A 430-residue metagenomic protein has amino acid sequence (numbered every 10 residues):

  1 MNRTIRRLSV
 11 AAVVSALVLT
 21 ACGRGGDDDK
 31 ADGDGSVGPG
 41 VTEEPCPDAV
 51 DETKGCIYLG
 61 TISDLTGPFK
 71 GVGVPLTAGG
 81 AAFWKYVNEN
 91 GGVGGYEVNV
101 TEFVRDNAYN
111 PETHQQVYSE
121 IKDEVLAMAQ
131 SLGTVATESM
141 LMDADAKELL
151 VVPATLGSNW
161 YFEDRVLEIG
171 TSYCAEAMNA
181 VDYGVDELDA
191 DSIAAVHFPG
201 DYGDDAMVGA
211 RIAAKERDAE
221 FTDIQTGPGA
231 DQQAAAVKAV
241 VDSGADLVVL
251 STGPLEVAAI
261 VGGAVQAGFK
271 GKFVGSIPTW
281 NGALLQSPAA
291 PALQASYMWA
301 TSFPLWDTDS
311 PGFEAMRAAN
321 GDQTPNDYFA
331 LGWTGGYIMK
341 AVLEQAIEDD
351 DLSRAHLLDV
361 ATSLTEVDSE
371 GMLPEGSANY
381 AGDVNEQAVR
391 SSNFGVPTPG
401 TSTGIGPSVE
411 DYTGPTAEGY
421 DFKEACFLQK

Functional and structural regions predicted by a protein language model:
C22-D34: Bacterial lipoprotein signal-peptidase II cleavage site
D28, E44-P45, G71-A78, N90-Y161 (+2 more regions): Beta-alpha junction/loop-to-helix N-cap segments that form part of ligand/metal-binding clefts
S36-A81, F103-P111, L132-G133, V196-D204 (+1 more regions): Extracytoplasmic "Venus flytrap"
L59, G79-V100, K215-A219: Signal peptide-proximal N-terminal region of secreted/periplasmic/extracellular or secretory-lumen proteins
I121-T134, V151-A154, A194-H197, G244-P254 (+3 more regions): Periplasmic-binding protein-like
D164-G268, D307-P311: Extracellular/periplasmic Venus flytrap/periplasmic-binding protein
A264-G336, I347, K423-F427: Extracellular/periplasmic periplasmic-binding protein-like sensory domains
D322-F329, K340-G406: Segments of small-molecule ligand-sensing domains
